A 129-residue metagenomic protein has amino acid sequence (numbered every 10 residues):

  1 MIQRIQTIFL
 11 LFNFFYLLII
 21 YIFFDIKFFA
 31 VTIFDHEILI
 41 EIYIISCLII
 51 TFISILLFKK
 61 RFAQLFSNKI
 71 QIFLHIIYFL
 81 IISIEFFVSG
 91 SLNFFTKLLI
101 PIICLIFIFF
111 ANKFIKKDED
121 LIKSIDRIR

Functional and structural regions predicted by a protein language model:
M1-L17: Cytosolic juxtamembrane helix and N-cap/initiation of the first transmembrane helix
M1-Q3, L56-S67, G90-S91, I122: Membrane-interface helix-boundary motifs at transmembrane edges
F15, L80, I102-I106: Generic alpha-helical transmembrane segments of integral inner-membrane proteins, especially permease/transport modules
F15-K27: Alpha-helical transmembrane segments of multi-pass membrane proteins
D25-E85: The feature represents the first ordered module of a protein
I26-F28, I55, G90-N93, P101: Lipid-handling modules and contact-site tethers
S83-K97: Membrane-helix boundary connector in multi-pass membrane proteins
N93-R129: Alpha-helical membrane-associated segments of multi-pass integral membrane proteins
